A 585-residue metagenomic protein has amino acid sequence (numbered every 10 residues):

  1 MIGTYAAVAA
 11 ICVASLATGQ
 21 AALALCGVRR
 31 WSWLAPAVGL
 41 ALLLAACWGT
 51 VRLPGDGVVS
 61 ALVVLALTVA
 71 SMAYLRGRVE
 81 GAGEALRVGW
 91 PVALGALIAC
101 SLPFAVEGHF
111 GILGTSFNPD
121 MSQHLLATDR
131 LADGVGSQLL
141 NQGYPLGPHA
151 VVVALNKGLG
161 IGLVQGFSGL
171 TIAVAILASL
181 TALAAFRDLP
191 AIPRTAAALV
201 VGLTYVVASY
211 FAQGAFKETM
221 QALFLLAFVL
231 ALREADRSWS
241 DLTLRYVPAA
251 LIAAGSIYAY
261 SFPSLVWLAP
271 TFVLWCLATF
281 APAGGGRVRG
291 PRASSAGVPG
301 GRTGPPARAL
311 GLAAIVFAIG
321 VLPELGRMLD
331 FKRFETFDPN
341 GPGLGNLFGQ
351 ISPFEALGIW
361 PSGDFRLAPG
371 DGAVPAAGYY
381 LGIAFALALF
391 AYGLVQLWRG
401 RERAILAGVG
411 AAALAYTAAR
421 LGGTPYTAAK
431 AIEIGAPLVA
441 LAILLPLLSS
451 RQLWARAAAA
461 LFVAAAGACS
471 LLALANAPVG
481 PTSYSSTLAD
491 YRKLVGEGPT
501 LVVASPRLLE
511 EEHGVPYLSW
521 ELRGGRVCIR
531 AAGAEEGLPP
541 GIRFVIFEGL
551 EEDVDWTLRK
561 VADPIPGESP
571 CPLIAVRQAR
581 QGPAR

Functional and structural regions predicted by a protein language model:
M1-R87: Membrane-embedded, hydrophobic transmembrane alpha-helices
L16-A21, A46, L67-R78, G169-L189 (+1 more regions): Transmembrane-helix motifs of polytopic, lipid-linked glycan transferases
S101-L226, I432: Active-site lumenal/periplasmic loops and adjacent helix-entry segments of GT-C-fold, multi-pass membrane
I172-A173, E218, F224, L265-P270 (+2 more regions): Hydrophobic/aromatic-rich transmembrane helices and adjacent perimembrane loops
R245-A253, V298, P306-A318, A413 (+2 more regions): Signature aromatic-anchored transmembrane alpha helix within multi-pass, membrane-resident enzymes that catalyze glycan
A259-S264, V321-R327, T417, P446 (+2 more regions): Transmembrane alpha-helical segments
L274-R287, R292-S294, V298, I315-A318 (+1 more regions): Hydrophobic, aromatic-rich transmembrane alpha-helices and their immediate juxtamembrane boundary segments
V463-A468, A477-S485, K493-D553: Short periplasmic/luminal acceptor-recognition loop of GT-C membrane glycosyltransferases, typified by
